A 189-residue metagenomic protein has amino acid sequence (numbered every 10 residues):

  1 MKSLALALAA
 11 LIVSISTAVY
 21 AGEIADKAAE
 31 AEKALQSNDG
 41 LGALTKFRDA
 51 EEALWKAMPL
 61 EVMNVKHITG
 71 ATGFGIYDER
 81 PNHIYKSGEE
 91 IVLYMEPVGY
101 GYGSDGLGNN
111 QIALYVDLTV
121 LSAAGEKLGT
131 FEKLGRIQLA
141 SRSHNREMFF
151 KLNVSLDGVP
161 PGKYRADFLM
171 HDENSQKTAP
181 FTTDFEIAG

Functional and structural regions predicted by a protein language model:
M1-A7: Bacterial N-terminal signal peptides that target proteins for export
A7-I15: Bacterial N-terminal signal peptides
T17-A21: Sec/Tat signal peptide C-region and signal peptidase I cleavage site
G22-G189: Intrinsically disordered, low-complexity terminal regions enriched in Ser/Thr/Pro/Gly and charged residues
